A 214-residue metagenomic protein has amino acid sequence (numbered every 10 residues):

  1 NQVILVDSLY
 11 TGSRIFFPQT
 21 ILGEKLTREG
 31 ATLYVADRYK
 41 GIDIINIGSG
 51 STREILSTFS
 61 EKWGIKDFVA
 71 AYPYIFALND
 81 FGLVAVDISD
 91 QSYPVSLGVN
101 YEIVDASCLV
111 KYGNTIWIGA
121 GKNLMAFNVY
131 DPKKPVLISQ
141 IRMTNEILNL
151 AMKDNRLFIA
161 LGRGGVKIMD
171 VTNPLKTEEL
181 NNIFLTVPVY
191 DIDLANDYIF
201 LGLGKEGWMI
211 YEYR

Functional and structural regions predicted by a protein language model:
N1-R214: Feature marking well-ordered beta-strand scaffolds used for ligand recognition
